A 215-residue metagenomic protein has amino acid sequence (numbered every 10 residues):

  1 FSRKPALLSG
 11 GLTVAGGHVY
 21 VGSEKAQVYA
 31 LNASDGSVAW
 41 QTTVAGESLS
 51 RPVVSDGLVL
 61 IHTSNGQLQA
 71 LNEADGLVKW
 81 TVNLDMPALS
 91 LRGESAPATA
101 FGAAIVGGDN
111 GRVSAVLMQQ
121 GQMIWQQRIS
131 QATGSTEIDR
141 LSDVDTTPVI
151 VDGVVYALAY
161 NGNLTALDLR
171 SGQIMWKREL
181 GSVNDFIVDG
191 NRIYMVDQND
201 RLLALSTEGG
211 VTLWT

Functional and structural regions predicted by a protein language model:
F1-T13, W40-S55, V78-F101, Q126-V149 (+2 more regions): Extracytoplasmic beta-rich repeat domains
T13-Y20, A33, S55, L60-I61: Mobile, glycine-rich extracellular loop/lid and propeptide segments that shape or gate substrate/ligand access
S23-E24, T63-S64, G108-D109, A159-Y160 (+1 more regions): Structural signature of WD-repeat beta-propellers
Y29, Q69, S114, T165 (+1 more regions): WD40 beta-propeller blade core
N32-G36, N72-G76, L117-G121, D168-S171 (+1 more regions): Short loop/turn segments that connect beta-strands within beta-propeller blades
M195, D200-T215: C-terminal soluble interaction/assembly domains
